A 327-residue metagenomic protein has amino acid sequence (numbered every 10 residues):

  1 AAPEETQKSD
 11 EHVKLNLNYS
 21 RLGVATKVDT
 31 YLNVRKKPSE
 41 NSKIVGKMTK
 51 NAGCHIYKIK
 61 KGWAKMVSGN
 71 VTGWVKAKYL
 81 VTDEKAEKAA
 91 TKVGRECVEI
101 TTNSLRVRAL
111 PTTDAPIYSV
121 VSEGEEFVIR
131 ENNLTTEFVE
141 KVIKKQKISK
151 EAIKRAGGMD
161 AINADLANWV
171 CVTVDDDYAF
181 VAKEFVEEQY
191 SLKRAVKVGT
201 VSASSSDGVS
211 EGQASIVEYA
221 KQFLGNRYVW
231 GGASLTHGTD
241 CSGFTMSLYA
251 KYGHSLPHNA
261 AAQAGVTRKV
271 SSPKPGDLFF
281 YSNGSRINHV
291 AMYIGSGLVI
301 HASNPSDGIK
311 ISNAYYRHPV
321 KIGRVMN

Functional and structural regions predicted by a protein language model:
A1-R21, H55, V67-R95, K147-V209: Boundary regions of SH3-family modules and the immediately adjacent low-complexity/disordered segments in eukaryotic
D29-Y31, R35, S104, V209-T239 (+1 more regions): Extracytoplasmic/periplasm-facing segments of secreted or lipoprotein envelope proteins
T30-S39, N103-T112, P257-A264: Short, structured beta-strand/loop micro-motifs enriched in basic residues and often containing a Trp
K36-I59, A109-E126, E131, F138-I143: SH3/SH3-like (including bacterial SH3b) beta-barrel domains that bind proline-rich motifs or cell-wall ligands
G46-K50, K61, S119-E123, A214-Q222 (+4 more regions): Solvent-exposed, polar/charged alpha-helical surfaces in well-ordered, non-transmembrane soluble domains, broadly
K61-M66, T135-I148, A167-V170, R286-Y293: Short, Lys/Arg- and Gly-enriched loop/turn segments at beta-strand edges
N226-P275: Catalytic cysteine-centered active-site loop
H254-N313: ...with weaker cross-activation on analogous glycine-rich loops/strands in unrelated enzymes
